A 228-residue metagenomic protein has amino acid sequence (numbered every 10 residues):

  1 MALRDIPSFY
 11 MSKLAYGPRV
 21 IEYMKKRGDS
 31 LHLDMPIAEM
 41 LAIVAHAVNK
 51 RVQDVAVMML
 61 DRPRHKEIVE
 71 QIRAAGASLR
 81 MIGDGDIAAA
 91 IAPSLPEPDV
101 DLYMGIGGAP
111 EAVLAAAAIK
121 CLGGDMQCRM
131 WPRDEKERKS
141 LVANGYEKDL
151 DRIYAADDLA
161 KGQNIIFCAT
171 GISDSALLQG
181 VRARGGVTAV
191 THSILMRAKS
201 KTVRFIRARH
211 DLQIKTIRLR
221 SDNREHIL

Functional and structural regions predicted by a protein language model:
M1-M81, H192-I194, K199-L219: Acidic beta-strand-loop-alpha-helix segment within the catalytic core of divalent metal-dependent phosphate-processing
M1-S8, E97-D99, K120-G124: A glycine- and small-aliphatic-rich helix-loop capping segment at beta-alpha/alpha-beta transitions that lines
K13-H32, V142-C168: A structural-propensity feature for long, helix-poor, extended segments
A42-K50, A74-S78, A92, P96 (+5 more regions): Generic secondary-structure signature for well-ordered alpha-helical cores
A47-V52, Q71-A74, S94-P98, D157-K161 (+1 more regions): Solvent-exposed alpha-helices and their adjacent loops that cap or buttress functional pockets in soluble metabolic
K66, I87-I91, A109-A115, S175-L178: Short glycine/serine/threonine-rich phosphate/pyrophosphate-binding segments that cradle anionic phosphate groups
A77-L79, G83-I87, V100-L102, I106-G107 (+2 more regions): Gly/Ser/Thr-rich active-site loops/lids in small-molecule metabolic enzymes that frequently grip phosphoryl groups
L150-L228: C-terminal functional extensions of proteins
